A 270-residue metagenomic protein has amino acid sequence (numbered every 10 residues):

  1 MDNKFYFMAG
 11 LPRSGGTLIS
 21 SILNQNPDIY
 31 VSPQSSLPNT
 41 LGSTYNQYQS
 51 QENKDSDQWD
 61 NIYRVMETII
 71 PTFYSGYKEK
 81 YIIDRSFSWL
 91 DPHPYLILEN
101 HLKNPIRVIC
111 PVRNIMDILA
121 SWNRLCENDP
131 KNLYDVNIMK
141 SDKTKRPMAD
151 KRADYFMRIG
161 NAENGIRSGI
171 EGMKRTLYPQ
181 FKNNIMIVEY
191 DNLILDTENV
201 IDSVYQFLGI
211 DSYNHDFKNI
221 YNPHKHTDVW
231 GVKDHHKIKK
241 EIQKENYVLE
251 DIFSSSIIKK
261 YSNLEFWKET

Functional and structural regions predicted by a protein language model:
M1-Y6, K145-R146, F156-I159, K174-Y178 (+2 more regions): PAPS-dependent sulfotransferases, especially Golgi type II membrane carbohydrate sulfotransferases
M1-Y77, P223-D228, V232: PAPS-dependent sulfotransferase catalytic core
G15-I29, L96-E99, I187-S212: PAPS/PAP-binding and catalytic site of the sulfotransferase fold
T17-S20, P38-L41, L90-H93, M116-S121 (+2 more regions): Short catalytic/ligand-binding loop motif for oxyanion handling, primarily in non-cytosolic enzymes, centered on
N26, S86-F87, K182: Acidic-histidine catalytic/liganding microenvironments
I62-S75, A120-F207, L264: PAPS-dependent sulfotransferase catalytic domain
I70-Y95: Glycine-rich phosphate-binding loop used to anchor ATP phosphates in small-molecule kinases, encompassing both
H101-L125: Conserved phosphate-donor/acceptor-positioning beta-strand/loop module used by diverse small-molecule
